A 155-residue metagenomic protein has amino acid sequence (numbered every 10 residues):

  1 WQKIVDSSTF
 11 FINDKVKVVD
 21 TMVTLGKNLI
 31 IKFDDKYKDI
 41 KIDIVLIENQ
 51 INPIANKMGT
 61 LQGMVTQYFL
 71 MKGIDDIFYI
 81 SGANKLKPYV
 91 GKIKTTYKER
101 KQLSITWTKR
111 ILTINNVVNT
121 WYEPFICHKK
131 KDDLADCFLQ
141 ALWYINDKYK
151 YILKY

Functional and structural regions predicted by a protein language model:
W1-Y155: Phosphate- and other anionic-substrate recognition elements at nucleic-acid/protein interfaces
